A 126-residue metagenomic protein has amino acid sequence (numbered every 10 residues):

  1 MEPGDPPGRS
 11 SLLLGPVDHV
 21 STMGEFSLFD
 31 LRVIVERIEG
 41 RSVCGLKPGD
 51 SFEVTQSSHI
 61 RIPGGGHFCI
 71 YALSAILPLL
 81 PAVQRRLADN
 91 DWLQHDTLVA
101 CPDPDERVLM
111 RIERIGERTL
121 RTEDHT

Functional and structural regions predicted by a protein language model:
T22-V33: Short, basic/aromatic beta-hairpin or loop at an interaction surface
E39-G40, S57-I62: Short, charged beta-turn/beta-strand-edge "cap" motif at the junction between a beta-strand and an adjacent loop
G65-Q84: Short, compositionally biased
L87-T126: Short, compact, well-ordered microdomains
